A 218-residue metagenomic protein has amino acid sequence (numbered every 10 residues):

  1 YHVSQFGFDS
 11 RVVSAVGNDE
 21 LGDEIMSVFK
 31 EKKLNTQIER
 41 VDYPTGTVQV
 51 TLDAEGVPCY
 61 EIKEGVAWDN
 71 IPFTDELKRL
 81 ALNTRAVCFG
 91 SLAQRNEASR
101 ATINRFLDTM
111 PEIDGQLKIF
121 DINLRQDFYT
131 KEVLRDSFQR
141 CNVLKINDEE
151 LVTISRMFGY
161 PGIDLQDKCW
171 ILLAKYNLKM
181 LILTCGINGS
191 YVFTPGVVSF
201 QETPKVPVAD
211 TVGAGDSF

Functional and structural regions predicted by a protein language model:
S4-Q5: Gly/Ala-rich phosphate-binding loop of Rossmann-like dinucleotide-binding domains, activating on the conserved
F8-S91, D108, E112-D114: Conserved N-terminal subdomain of the carbohydrate kinase-like
E76-L77, L134, C169, V208: Acidic, amphipathic alpha-helical patches
R79-L80, D136-S137, A174: Structural alpha-helical scaffold elements that stabilize or flank donor/cofactor-binding regions in carbohydrate
A86, G90-D167, I171: Conserved beta-alpha-beta core of the PfkB/ribokinase-like small-molecule kinase fold
F158, G162-F218: Conserved phosphate-binding/catalytic region of the ribokinase-like
